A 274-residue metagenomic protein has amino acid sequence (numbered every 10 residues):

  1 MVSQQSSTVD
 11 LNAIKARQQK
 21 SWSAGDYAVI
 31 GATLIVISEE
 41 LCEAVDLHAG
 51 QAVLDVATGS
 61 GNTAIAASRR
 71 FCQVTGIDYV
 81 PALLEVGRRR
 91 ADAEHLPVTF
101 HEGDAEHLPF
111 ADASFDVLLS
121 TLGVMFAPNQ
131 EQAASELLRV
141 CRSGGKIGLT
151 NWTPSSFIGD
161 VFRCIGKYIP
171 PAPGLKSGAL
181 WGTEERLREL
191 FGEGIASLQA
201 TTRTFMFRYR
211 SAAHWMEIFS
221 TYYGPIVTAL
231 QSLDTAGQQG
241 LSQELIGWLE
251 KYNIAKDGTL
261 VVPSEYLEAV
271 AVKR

Functional and structural regions predicted by a protein language model:
V2-Q51, N62, V86, M216: Conserved class I S-adenosyl-L-methionine
V45-L47, S68, C141: A generic alpha-to-beta junction signature in SAM-dependent methyltransferases
A52-H107, V117, Q132: Class I SAM-dependent methyltransferase SAM/SAH-binding core
D116-Q130: A short SAM/SAH-binding and catalytic strip from SAM-dependent methyltransferases
E131-K146: A short glycine-rich, Lys/Arg-flanked "PGG" loop and its adjoining helix->strand segment in the class I
K146-P173: Conserved class I S-adenosyl-L-methionine
A179-R274: Conserved Class I S-adenosyl-L-methionine
